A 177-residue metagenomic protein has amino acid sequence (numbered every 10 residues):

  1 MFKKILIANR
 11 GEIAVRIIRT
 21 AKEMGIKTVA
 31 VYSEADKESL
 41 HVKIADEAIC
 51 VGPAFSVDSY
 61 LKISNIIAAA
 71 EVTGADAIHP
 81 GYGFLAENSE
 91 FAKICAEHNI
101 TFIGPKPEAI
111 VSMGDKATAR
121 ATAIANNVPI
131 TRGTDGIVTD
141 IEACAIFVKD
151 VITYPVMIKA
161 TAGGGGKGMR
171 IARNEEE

Functional and structural regions predicted by a protein language model:
M1-E177: N-terminal beta-alpha lobe that positions the nucleotide/phosphoryl donor in ATP/NTP-coupled carboxylate activation
